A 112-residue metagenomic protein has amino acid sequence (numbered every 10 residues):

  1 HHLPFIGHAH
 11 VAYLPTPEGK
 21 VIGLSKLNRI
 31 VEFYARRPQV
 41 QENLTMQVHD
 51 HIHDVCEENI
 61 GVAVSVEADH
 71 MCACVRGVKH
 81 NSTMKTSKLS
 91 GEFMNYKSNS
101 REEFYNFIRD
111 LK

Functional and structural regions predicted by a protein language model:
H1-K112: A domain-level signal for the structural core that forms small-molecule/cofactor-binding pockets and catalytic centers
